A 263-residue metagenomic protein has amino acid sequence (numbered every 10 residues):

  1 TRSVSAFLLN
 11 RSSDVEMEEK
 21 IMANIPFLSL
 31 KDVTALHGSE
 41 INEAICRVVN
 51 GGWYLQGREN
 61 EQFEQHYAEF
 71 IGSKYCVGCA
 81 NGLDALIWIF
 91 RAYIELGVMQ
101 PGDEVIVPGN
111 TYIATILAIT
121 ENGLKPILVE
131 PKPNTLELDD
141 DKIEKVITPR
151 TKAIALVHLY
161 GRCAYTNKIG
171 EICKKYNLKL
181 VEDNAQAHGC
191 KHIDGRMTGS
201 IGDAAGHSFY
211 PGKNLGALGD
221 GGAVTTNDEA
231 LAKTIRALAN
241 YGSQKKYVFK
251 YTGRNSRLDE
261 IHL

Functional and structural regions predicted by a protein language model:
T1-S12: Short, small-residue-biased leader/transition segments that mark boundaries at the very start of proteins
E16-W53: N-terminal "arm"/small-domain region of PLP-dependent enzymes with the aminotransferase-like
S39, M99, L258: Pyridoxal 5′-phosphate
W53, R58-E104, L117-N122, L128-V129: Phosphate-binding glycine-rich loop
Q65, N167-G170, G195-R196, D220: Active-site phosphate/pyrophosphate- and oxyanion-stabilizing loops and adjacent acidic/basic residues in soluble
I94-L159, C163-N184, K191: PLP-dependent aminotransferase-like
A187-D194, I201-L263: Active-site region of PLP-dependent enzymes
